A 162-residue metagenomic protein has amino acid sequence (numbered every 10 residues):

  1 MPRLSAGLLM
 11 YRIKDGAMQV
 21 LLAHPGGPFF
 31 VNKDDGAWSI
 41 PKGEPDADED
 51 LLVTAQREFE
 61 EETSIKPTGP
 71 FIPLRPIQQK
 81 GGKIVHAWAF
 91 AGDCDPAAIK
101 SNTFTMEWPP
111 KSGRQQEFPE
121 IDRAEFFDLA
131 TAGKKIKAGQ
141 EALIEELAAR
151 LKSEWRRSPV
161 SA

Functional and structural regions predicted by a protein language model:
M1-S39, W88: N-terminal strand-loop-strand
R3, D35, I40, T68 (+2 more regions): Short connector loops at helix/strand junctions that flank enzyme active sites, especially segments positioning acidic
K14-A17, G27-F29, D46-A47, G81-G82 (+1 more regions): Short, charged/polar surface micro-motifs in flexible loops or helix N-caps
S39-L74, D128: The catalytic Nudix box helix
P76-G113, E125, L147, E154: Active-site-adjacent beta-strand/loop module that shapes the phosphate/pyrophosphate-binding cleft
R114-A130: Alpha-helix-centered segments that form part of catalytic cores
L129-A162: Charged phosphate-binding loop/patch that engages nucleotide di/tri-phosphates or the phosphate backbone of nucleic
